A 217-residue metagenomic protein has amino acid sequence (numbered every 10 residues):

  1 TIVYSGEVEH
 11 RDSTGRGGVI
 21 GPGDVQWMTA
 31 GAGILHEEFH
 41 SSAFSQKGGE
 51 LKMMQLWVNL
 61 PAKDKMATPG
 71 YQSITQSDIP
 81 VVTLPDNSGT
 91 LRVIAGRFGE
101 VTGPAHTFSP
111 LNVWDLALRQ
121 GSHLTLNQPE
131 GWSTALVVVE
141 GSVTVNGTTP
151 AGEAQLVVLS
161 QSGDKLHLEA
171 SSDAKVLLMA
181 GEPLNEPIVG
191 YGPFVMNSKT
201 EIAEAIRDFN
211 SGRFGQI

Functional and structural regions predicted by a protein language model:
T1-I217: Jelly-roll (double-stranded beta-helix
